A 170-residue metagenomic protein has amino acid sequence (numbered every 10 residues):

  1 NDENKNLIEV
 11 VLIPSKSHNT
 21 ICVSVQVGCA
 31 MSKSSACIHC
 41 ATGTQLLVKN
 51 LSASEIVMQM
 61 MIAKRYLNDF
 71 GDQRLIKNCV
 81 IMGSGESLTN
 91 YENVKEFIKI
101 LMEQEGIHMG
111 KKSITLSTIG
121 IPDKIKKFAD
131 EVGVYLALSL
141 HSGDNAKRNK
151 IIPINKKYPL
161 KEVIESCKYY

Functional and structural regions predicted by a protein language model:
N1-V25, M60-Q73: N-terminal [4Fe-4S]-dependent radical SAM core
E3, P14-K16, V27, G85 (+2 more regions): Short, flexible active-site-adjacent loop segments at beta-strand->alpha-helix junctions, enriched in small/polar
K5, S17-T20, G28-S32, Q45-L46 (+3 more regions): Short, low-complexity, polar/charged sequence segments that are solvent-exposed and flexible
I8-E9, H18-I21, K33-S35, T89 (+2 more regions): Short acidic, gly/pro-rich beta-turn/loop elements at beta-sheet edges and active-site/ligand-binding grooves
V11-I13, C22-V25, S52-E55, A129-E131 (+2 more regions): Surface-exposed beta-strand edges and their flanking turn/coil or helix-capping segments
P14-M58: Canonical Radical SAM [4Fe-4S] cluster-binding loop centered on the CxxxCxxC motif and its immediate flanking residues
T44-N78: Conserved alpha-helical substructure of the radical SAM core
R65-Y170: Conserved AdoMet/S-adenosylmethionine-binding subsite of the radical SAM
